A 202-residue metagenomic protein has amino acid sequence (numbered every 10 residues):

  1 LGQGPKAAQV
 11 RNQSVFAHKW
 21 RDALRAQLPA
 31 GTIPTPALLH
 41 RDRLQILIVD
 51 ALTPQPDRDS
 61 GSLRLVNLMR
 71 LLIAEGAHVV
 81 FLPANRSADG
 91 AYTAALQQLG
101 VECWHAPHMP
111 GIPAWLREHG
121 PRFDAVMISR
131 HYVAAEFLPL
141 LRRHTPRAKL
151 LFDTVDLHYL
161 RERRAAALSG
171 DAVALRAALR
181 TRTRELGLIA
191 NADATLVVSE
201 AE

Functional and structural regions predicted by a protein language model:
Q3-L44: C-terminal, non-catalytic tails of nucleotide-sugar-dependent glycosyltransferases
P36-R86, A91-Q98: N-terminal subdomain of nucleotide-sugar transferases
E102-G111: Short acidic-hydrophobic, aromatic-tinged amphipathic segments that line or gate anion-handling sites
R117-A135, L151: Short N-terminal targeting/anchoring amphipathic segment
R130-H131, T154-D156, V198-E200: Helix N-cap/beta->alpha junction signal
A135-F137, R184-E202: A short, active-site helix/loop in glycosyltransferases that binds the activated sugar's phosphate group
L140-R147, I189-A190: Short, conserved loop/helix-junction motifs that constitute active-site signature segments in enzyme catalytic cores
R147-A148, F152-L179: Acceptor-binding helix/loop patch of EC 2.4 sugar-transfer enzymes, predominantly nucleotide-sugar-dependent
